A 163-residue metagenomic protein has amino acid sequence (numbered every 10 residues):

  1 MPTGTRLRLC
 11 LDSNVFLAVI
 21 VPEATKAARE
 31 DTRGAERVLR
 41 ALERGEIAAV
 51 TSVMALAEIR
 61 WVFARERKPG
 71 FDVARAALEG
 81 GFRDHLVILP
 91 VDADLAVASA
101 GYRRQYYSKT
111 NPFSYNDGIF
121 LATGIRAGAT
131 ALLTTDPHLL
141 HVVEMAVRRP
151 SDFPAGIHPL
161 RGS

Functional and structural regions predicted by a protein language model:
M1-R8, L121-S163: Acidic, PIN/NYN-like endoribonuclease modules and their adjacent C-terminal/linker elements
M1-T51, E66-A76, P137, P159-R161: Short, well-structured N-terminal submotif of metal-dependent ribonuclease cores
A18-I20, V62, V142: Residues that scaffold the ATP/ADP-binding catalytic core of kinase and kinase-like folds
R29-L39, M54-G101: Active-site-proximal, substrate-binding regions of enzyme catalytic domains and RNA-binding/basic surfaces
V50, L89, R148: General small-molecule cofactor/ligand-binding pocket signal
V53-A55, G118, D136-P137: Short, well-ordered beta-to-alpha junction loops that form the rim of enzyme active sites and present histidine/acidic
E66-P69, Y106-Y107, R149-D152: Short, hinge-like loop/turn segments at secondary-structure boundaries
V87-A131, H141: Active-site neighborhoods of divalent-metal-dependent phosphate/nucleic-acid chemistry enzymes
